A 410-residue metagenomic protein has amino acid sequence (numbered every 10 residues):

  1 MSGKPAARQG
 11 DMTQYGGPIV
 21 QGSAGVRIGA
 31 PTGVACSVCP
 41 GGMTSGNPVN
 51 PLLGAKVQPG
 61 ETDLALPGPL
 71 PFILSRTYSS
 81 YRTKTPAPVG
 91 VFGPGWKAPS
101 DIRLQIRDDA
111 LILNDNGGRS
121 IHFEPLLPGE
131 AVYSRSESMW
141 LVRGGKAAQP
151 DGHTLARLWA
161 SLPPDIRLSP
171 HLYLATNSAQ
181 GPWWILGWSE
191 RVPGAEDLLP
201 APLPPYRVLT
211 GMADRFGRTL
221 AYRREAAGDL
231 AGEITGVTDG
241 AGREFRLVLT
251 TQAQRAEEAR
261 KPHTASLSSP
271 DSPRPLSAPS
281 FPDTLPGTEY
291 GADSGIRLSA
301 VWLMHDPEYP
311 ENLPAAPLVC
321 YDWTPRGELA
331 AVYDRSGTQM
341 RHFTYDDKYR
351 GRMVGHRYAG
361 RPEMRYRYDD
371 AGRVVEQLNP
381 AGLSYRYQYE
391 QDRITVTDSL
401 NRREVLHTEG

Functional and structural regions predicted by a protein language model:
M1, V26, L64, L113-N114: Short aromatic-centered micro-motifs
M1-V49, R246, Y309, A316-V319 (+2 more regions): Intrinsically disordered, low-complexity proline/glycine-rich segments
G10, K84-A87, E124-L126: Short, glycine/acidic-enriched capping/hinge loops at junctions between secondary-structure elements
A30-T83: Intrinsically disordered, low-complexity segments enriched in small residues
K56-E61, K97-P99, Q105-D109: Short alpha-helical segments and helix-capping/turn motifs at coil-helix boundaries
R76-T77, A98-D101, Y133: N-terminal targeting and processing segments
T83-K97: Short, polar loop/linker segments at the starts of domains and inter-domain junctions
F92-P94, D109-G410: Extended charged/polar low-complexity repeat regions
